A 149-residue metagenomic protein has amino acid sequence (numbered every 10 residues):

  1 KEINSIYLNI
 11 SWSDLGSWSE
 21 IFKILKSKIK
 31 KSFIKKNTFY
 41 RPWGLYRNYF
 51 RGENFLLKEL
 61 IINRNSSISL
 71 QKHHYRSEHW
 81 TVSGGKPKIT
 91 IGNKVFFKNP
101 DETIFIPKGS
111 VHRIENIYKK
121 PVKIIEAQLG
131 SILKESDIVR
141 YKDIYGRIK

Functional and structural regions predicted by a protein language model:
K1-F105, S110-R113, I117, L133 (+1 more regions): Left-handed beta-helix
R113-K149: Double-stranded beta-helix
